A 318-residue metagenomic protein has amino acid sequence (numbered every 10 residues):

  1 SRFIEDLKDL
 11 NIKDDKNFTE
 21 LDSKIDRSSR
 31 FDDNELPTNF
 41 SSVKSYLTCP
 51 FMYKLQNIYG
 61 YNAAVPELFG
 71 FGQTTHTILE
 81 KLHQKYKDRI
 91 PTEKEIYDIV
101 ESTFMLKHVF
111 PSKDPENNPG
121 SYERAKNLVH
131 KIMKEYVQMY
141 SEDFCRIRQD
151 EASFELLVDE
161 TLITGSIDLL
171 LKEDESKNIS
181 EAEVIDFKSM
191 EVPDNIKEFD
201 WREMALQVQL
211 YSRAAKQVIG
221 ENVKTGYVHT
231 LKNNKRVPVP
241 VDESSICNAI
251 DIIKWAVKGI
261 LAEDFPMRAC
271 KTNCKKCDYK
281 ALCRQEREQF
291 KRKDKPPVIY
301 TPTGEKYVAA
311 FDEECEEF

Functional and structural regions predicted by a protein language model:
R2, T38-S41, P50-Y53, P66-T77 (+14 more regions): Generic recognition of stable, solvent-exposed alpha-helical segments in well-folded globular domains
R2-K87, R148, K293, I299-F318: C-terminal, charged and often intrinsically disordered regions of DNA end-processing helicases and nucleases
R2-S29, S212-F318: Metal-dependent nuclease catalytic regions and adjoining charged, substrate-binding loops involved in nucleic-acid end
P50-Y59, H76-E80, S102-K113, I185-P193 (+3 more regions): Short acidic (Asp/Glu) and glycine-rich catalytic loops that position anionic groups and cofactors
G60, S153-E155, E263-D264: Adenylate-forming
Y61, Q84-P91, M139-D143, K216-N222 (+1 more regions): Short helix-capping/linker segments at secondary-structure and domain boundaries
T77-S153, L157, E317: A non-catalytic, helix-rich entry segment at domain boundaries
F154-D251: Mg2+/Mn2+-dependent nuclease catalytic core
